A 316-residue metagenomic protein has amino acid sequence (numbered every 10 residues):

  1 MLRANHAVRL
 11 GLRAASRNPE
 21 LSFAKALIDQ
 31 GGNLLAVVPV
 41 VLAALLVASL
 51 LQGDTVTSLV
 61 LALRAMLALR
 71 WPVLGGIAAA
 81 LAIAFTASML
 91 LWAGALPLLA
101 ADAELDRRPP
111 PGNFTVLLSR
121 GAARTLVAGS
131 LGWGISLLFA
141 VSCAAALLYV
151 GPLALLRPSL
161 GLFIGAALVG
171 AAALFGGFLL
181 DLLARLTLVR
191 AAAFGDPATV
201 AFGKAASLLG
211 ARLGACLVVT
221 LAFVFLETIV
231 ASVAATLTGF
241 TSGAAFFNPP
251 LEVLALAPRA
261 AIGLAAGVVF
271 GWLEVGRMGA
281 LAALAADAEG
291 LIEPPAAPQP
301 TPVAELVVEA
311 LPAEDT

Functional and structural regions predicted by a protein language model:
L2-L10, S16-P72, A87, L91-A100 (+4 more regions): Juxtamembrane transition segments at transmembrane-helix termini in multipass membrane proteins
L69-L81, F85, P109-A140, L160-L174: Alpha-helical membrane-spanning segments of integral membrane proteins, especially the hydrophobic core of TM bundles
D106-L126, A154-G161, A191-G210: Alpha-helical transmembrane segments with an aromatic anchor "belt"
A123-F163, P197, S242-P250, A286 (+1 more regions): Alpha-helical transmembrane segments of multi-pass integral membrane proteins, characterized by long hydrophobic
